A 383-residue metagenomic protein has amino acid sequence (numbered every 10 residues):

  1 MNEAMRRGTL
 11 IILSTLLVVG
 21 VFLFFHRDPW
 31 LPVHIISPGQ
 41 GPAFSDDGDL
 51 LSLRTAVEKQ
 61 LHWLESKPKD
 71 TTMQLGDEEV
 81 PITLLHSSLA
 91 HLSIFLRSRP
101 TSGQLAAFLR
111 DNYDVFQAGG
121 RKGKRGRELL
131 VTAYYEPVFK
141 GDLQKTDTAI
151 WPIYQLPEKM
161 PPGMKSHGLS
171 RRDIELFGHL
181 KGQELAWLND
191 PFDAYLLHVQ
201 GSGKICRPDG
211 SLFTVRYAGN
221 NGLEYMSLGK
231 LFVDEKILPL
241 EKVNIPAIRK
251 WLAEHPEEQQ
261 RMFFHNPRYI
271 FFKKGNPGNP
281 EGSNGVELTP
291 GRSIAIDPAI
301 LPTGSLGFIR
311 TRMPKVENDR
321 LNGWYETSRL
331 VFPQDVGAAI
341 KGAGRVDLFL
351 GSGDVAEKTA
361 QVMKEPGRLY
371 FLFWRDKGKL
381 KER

Functional and structural regions predicted by a protein language model:
M1-M5, F192-Y195: Short, solvent-exposed secondary-structure boundary motifs
N2, E65-P68, I309-K315: Short amphipathic alpha-helical segments with coiled-coil-like heptad repeat character
N2-T15: N-terminal Sec-pathway targeting helices
T15-H26: Hydrophobic alpha-helical membrane-insertion segments, chiefly the h-region of N-terminal signal peptides
F22-L23, W30, L51: Gly/lys/ser-thr-rich phosphate-binding loops in alpha/beta enzymes that coordinate phosphoanhydride or phosphate groups
V33-N276, G282-V286: Secretory/export targeting leaders with adjacent low-complexity proregions
N276-R383: C-terminal soluble interaction/assembly domains
